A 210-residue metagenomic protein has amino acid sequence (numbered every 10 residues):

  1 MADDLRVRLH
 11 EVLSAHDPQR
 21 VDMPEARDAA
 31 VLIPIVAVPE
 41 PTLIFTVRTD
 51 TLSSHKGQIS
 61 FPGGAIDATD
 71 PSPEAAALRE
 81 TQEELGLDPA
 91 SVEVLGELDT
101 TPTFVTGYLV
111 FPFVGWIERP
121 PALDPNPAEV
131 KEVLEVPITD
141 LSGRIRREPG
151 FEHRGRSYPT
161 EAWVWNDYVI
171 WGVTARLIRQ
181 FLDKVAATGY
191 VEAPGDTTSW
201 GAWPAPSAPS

Functional and structural regions predicted by a protein language model:
M1-S60, A65-P121, V130, F151-H153 (+1 more regions): N-terminal leader/linker segments that precede catalytic domains of diphosphate-processing enzymes
P125-S157: Amphipathic alpha-helical blocks and their helix-capping loop/short-beta junctions
